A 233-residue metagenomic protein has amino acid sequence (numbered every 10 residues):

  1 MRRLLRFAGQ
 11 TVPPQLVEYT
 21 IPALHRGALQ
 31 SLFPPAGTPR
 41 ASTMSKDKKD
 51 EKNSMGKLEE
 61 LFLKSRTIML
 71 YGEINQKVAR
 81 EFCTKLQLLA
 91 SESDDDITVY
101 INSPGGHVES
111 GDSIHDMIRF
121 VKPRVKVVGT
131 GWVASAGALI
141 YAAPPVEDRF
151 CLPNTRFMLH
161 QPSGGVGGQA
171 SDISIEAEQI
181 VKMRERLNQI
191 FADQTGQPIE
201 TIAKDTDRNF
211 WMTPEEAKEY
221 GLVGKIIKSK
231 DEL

Functional and structural regions predicted by a protein language model:
R2-L233: Terminal-region recognition feature
